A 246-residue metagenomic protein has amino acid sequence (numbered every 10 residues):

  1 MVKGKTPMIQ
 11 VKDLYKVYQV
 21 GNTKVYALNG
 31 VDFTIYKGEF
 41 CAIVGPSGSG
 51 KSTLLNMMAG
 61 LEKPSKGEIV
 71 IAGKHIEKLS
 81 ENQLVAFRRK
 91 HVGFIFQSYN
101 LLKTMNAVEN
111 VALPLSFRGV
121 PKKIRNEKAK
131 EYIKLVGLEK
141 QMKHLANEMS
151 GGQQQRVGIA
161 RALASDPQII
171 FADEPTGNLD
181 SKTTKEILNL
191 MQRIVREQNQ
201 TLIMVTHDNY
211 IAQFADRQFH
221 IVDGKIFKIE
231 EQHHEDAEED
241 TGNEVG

Functional and structural regions predicted by a protein language model:
M1-V17, F227-G246: ABC-family P-loop ATPase nucleotide-binding domain
M8-I221: ABC family nucleotide-binding domain
